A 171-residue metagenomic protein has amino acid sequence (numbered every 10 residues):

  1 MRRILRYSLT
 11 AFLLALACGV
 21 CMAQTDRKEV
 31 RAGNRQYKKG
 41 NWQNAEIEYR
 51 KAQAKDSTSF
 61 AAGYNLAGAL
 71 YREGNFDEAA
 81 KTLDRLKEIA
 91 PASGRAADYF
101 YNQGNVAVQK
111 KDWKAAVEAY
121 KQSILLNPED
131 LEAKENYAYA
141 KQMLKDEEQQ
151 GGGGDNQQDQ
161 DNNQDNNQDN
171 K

Functional and structural regions predicted by a protein language model:
M1-L9: Bacterial N-terminal signal peptides that target proteins for export
R2, Q24-K51, K55: Alpha-helical segment of the N-proximal tetratricopeptide repeat
S8-G19: Bacterial N-terminal signal peptides
V30, N34-K38, Y71-R72, V108 (+1 more regions): Position-specific recognition of the canonical hydrophobic site in helix A of tetratricopeptide repeat
A45-E88: N-terminal, post-signal-peptide region of Sec/Tat-exported proteins
E73-K171: Feature detects intrinsically disordered, low-complexity acidic/polar segments
